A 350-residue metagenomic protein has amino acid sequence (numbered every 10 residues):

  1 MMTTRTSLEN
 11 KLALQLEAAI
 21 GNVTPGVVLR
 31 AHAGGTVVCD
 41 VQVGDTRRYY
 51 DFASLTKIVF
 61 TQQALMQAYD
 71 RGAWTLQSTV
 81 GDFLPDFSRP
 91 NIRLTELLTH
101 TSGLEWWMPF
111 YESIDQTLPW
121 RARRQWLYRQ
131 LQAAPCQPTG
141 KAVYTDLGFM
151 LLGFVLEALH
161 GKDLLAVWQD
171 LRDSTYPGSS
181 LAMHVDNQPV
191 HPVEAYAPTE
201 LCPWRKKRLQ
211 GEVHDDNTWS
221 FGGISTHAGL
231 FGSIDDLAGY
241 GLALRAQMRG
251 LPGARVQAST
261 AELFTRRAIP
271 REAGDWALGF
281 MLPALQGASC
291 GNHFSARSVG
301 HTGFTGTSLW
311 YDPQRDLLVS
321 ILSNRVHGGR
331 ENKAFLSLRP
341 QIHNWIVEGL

Functional and structural regions predicted by a protein language model:
L8, L12, F52, T56-K57 (+7 more regions): Hydrophobic (often cysteine-bearing) scaffold residues that line and stabilize catalytic clefts of nucleotide/cofactor
A13-L16, D51-L76, L152-E157, L237-Y240 (+1 more regions): Active-site SXXK
Q15-A19, R266, F294-V299, G306: Short, P/G- and charge-enriched loop/turn segments at secondary-structure junctions
Q15-F52, A73-L76, M108, S113-Q116 (+4 more regions): A short, well-structured edge-of-sheet supersecondary motif
G21-V28, V43-L97, P135-L147, S225-A228: Short active-site loop at a secondary-structure junction that contains or immediately precedes the catalytic residue(s)
P90-A296: Short, surface-exposed loop or secondary-structure junction motifs that flank catalytic or metal-binding residues
G223-G229, A296-W310, N324-G329: Glycine-rich phosphate/pyrophosphate-binding beta-alpha loops
A246, T260, T265-A268, L285 (+1 more regions): Short, gly/Ser/Thr-rich active-site loops of penicillin-recognizing serine hydrolases
